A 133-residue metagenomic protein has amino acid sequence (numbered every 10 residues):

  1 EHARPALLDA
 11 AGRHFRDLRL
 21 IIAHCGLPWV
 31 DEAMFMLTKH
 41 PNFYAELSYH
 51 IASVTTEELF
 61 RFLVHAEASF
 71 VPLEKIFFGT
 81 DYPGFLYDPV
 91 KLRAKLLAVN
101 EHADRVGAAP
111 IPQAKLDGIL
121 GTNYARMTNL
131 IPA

Functional and structural regions predicted by a protein language model:
E1-F78: Catalytic pocket-lining loop regions of alpha/beta-barrel enzymes, especially the amidohydrolase/enolase/GH5 lineages
D17-I21, T80, N100-A103, A108: Generic preference for well-ordered secondary structure
W29-D31, G84-D88: Short catalytic/ligand-binding loop motif for oxyanion handling, primarily in non-cytosolic enzymes, centered on
P72-K75, L86-A133: Mid-to-C-terminal alpha-helical segments outside catalytic/metal-binding sites
